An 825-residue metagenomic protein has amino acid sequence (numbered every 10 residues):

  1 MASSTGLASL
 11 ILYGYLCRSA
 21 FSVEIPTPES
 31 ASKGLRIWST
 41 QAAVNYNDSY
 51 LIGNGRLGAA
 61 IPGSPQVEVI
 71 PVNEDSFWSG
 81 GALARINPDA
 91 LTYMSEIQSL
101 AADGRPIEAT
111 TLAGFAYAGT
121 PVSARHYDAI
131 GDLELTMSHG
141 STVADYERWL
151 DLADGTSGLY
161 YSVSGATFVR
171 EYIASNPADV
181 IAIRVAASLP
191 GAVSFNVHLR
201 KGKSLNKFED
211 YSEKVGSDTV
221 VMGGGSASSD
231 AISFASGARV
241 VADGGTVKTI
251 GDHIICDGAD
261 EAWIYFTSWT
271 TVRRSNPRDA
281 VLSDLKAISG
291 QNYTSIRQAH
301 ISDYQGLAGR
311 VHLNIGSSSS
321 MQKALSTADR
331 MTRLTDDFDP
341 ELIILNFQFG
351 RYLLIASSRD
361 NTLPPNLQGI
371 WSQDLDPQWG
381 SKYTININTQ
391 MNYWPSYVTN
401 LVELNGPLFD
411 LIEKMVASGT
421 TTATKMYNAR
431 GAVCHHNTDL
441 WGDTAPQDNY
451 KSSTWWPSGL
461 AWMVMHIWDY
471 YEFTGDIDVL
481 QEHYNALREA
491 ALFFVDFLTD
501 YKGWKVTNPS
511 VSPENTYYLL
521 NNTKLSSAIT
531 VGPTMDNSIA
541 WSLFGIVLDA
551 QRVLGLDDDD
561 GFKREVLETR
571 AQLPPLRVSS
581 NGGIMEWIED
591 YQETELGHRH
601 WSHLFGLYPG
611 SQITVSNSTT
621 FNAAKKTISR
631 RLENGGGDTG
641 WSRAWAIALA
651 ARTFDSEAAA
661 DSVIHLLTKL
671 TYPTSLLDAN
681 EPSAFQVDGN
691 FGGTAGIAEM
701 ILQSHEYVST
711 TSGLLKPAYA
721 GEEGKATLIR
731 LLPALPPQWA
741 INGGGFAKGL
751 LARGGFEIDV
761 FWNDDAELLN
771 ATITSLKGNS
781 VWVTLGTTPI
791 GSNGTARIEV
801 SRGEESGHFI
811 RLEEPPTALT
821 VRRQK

Functional and structural regions predicted by a protein language model:
M1-S22: Fungal secretory targeting signals
F21-S452, D469-Y471, K505, R552-G635 (+6 more regions): Aromatic-residue-lined binding/catalytic grooves and analogous aromatic/hydrophobic interfacial grooves in multimeric
Y50, E341-L345, Y383-N388, N400 (+7 more regions): Aromatic- and histidine-enriched alpha-helix N-cap/loop-to-helix transition segments that scaffold the rims
T156, Q368-G380, C434-W455, S510-P533 (+2 more regions): Acidic/His metal-coordination segments adjacent to aromatic residues that form catalytic metal sites in metalloenzymes
L353-I355, M391-V402, W462-G475, F493 (+4 more regions): Well-ordered alpha-helical scaffold segments within catalytic/enzyme domains
D469-T474, D478-V479, E489-D500, G561-T594 (+1 more regions): Non-catalytic carbohydrate-binding regions of carbohydrate-active enzymes
E489, F493-A550: Acidic/histidine-rich catalytic neighborhood
